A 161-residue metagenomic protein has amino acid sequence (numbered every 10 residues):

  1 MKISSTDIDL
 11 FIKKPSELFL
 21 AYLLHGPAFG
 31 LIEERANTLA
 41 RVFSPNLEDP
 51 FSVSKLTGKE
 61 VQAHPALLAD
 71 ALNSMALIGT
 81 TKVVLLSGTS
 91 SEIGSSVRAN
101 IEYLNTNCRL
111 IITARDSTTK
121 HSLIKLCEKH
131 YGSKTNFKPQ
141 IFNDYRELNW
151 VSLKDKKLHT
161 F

Functional and structural regions predicted by a protein language model:
M1-F161: Conserved beta/loop motifs at nucleotide-recognition and modification sites
